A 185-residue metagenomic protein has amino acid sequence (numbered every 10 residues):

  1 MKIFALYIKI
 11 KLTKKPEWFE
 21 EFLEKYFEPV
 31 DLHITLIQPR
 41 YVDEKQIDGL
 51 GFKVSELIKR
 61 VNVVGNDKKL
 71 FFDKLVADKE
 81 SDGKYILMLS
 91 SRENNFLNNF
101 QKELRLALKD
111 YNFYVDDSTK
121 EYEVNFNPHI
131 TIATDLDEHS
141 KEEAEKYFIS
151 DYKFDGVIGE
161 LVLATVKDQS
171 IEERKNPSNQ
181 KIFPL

Functional and structural regions predicted by a protein language model:
M1-L185: Histidine-dependent nucleotide/RNA phosphoesterase domain, centered on the 2H-phosphoesterase fold with its duplicated
